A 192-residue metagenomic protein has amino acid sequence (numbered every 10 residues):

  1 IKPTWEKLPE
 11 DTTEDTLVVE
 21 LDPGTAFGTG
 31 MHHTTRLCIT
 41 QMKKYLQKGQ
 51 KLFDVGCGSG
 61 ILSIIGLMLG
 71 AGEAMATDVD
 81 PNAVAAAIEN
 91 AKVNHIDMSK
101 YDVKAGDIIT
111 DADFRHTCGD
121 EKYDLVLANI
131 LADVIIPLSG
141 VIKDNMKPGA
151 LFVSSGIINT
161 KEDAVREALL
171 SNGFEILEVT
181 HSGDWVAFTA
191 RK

Functional and structural regions predicted by a protein language model:
I1-G28: Non-catalytic substrate-recognition/targeting regions of SAM-dependent transferases
L8-T16, L46-K48, T117-G119: Short, glycine- and charge-enriched coil/turn segments that flank and shape catalytic ligand pockets
P9-E10, M42-K43, I65, K92 (+2 more regions): Short, flexible, glycine/charge-rich loop motifs used to bind or transfer phosphoryl groups or to couple energy/partner
D11, T29-M31, D113, A164: Short acidic, gly/pro-rich beta-turn/loop elements at beta-sheet edges and active-site/ligand-binding grooves
T25, T29-I108: Conserved SAM/SAH cofactor-binding pocket of Class I
V79-K192: S-adenosylmethionine
